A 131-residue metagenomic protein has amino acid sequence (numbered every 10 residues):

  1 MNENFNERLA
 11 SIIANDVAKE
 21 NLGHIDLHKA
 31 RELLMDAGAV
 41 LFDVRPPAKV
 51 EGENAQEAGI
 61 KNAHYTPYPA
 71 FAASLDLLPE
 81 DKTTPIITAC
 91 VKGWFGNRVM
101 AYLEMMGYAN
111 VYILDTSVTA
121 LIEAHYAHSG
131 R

Functional and structural regions predicted by a protein language model:
M1-A39, P47-P85, W94-R131: Rhodanese-like catalytic fold shared by cysteine-dependent sulfurtransferases and DSP/PTP-type phosphatases
F42: Active-site flanking residues adjacent to catalytic metal/cofactor-binding acidic residues
T88-C90: Short, surface-exposed ligand- or partner-binding patches at beta-edge/loop junctions that are enriched in aromatics
